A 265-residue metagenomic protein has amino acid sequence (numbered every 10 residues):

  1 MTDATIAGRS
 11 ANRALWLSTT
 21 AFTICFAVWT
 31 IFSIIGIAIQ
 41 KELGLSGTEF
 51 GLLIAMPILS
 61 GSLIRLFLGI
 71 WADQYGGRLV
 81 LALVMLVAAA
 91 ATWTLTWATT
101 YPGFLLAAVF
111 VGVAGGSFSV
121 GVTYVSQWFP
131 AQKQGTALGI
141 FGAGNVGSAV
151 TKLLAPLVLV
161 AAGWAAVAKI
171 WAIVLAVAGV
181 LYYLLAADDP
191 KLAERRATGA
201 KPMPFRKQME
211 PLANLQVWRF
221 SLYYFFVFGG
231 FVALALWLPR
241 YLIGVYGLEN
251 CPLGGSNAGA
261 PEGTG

Functional and structural regions predicted by a protein language model:
R13-G47, L68, L234-P239: Extracytoplasmic
T30, I58-L66, G116, S148-V150 (+1 more regions): Residue-level signature of mid-helix packing/kink "hotspots" within the transmembrane helices of 12-pass Major
F32-S33, L215-G265: Extracytoplasmic gate region of multi-pass secondary transporters
L63-P102: Conserved MFS/SLC helix-loop-helix module at the cytosolic interface between two early adjacent transmembrane helices
A91, P102-G116, F225: Hydrophobic core of transmembrane alpha-helices in multi-pass small-molecule transporters, especially MFS/SLC-type
A107-G144: Cytoplasmic helix-loop-helix junction between adjacent transmembrane helices in 12-TM secondary transporters
I140-P190: Helix-loop-helix hairpin linking two adjacent transmembrane segments in secondary transporters
L184-M209: Flexible cytoplasmic inter-helical loops of multi-pass small-molecule transporters
